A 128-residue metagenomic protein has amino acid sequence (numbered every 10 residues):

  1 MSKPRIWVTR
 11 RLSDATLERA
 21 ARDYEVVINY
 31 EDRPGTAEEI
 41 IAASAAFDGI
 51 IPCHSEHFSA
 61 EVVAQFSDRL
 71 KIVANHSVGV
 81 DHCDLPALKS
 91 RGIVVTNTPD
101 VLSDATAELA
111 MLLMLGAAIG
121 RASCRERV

Functional and structural regions predicted by a protein language model:
M1-D48: N-terminal glycine-/charge-rich "phosphate-binding" loop or analogous flexible N-terminal tail
G49-R125: Phosphate/diphosphate ligand-binding glycine-rich loop within oxidoreductases
V128: Contiguous, function-dense segments enriched for cysteine-driven chemistry and partner/ligand-binding capacity
